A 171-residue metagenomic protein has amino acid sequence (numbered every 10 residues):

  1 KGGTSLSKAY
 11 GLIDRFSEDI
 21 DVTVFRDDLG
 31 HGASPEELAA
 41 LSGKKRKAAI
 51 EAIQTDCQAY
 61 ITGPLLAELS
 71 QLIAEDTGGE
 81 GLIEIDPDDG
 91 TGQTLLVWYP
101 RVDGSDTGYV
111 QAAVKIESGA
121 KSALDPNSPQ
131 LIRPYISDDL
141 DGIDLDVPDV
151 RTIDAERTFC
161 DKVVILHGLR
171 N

Functional and structural regions predicted by a protein language model:
K1-I20, V24-G32: Active-site nucleotide-donor binding segment shared across nucleotidyl transfer reactions
G11-I13, E36, P129: Short aromatic-enriched loop/helix-cap "lid" or pocket-rim segments at secondary-structure transitions that line
V24-T55: Catalytic palm subdomain of template-directed nucleic-acid polymerases, centered on the conserved carboxylate motif
K44-N171: Catalytic cores of NTP-dependent nucleotidyl/adenyl transfer enzymes across multiple folds
